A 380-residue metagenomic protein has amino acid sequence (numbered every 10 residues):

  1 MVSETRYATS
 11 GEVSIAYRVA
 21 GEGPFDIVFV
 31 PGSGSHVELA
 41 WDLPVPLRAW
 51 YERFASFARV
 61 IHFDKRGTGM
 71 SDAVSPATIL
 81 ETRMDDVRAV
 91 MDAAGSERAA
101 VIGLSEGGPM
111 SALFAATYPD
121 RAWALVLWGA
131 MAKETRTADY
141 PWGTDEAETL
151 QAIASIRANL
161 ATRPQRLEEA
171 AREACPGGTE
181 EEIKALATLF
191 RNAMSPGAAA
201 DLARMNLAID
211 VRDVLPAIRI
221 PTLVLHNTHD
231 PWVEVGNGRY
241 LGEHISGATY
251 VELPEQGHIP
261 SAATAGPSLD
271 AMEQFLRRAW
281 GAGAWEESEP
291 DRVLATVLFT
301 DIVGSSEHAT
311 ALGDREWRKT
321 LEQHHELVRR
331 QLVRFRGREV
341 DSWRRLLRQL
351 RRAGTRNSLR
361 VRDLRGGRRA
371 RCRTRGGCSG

Functional and structural regions predicted by a protein language model:
Y7-M70: Conserved HGGG/HGGXW glycine-rich cap/lid loop of the alpha/beta-hydrolase fold
E81-A99: Conserved acidic catalytic loop of the alpha/beta-hydrolase fold
A112, A116, A122-A158: Flexible "cap/lid" loop of the alpha/beta hydrolase fold
N159-M205, V214-L215: Conserved alpha/beta-hydrolase catalytic His-Asp/Glu region
I218, V224-H226: Short beta-strand/loop motif that positions the catalytic acidic residue of the alpha/beta-hydrolase fold
P231-N237: Conserved alpha/beta-hydrolase "acid-adjacent" motif
A248-E289: Catalytic active-site module of serine/aspartate enzymes centered on a nucleophile-bearing elbow/loop
W285-G366, R375: Catalytic NTP-binding/metal-coordinating core of nucleotidyl cyclase/transferase enzymes
